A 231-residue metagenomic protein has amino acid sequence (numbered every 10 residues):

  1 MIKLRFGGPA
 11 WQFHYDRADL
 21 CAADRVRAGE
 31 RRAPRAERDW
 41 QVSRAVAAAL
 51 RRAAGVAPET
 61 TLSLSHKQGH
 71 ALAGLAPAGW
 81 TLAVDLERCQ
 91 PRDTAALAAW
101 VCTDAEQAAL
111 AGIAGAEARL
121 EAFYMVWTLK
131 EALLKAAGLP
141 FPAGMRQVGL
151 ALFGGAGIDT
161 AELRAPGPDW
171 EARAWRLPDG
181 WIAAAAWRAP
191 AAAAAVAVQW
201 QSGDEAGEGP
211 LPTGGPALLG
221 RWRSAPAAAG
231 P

Functional and structural regions predicted by a protein language model:
M1-P231: Core catalytic alpha/beta fold that binds nucleotide/phospho-ligands
